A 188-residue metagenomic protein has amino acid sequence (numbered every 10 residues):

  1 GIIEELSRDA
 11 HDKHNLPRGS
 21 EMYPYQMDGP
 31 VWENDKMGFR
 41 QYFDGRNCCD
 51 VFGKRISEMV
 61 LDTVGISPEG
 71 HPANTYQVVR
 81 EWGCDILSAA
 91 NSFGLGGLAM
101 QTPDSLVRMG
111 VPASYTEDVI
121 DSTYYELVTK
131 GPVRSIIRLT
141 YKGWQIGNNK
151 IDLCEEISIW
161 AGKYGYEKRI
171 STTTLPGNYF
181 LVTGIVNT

Functional and structural regions predicted by a protein language model:
G1-L6, K168: Short Pro-Gly-centered flexible turn/kink motifs
E5-T116: Solvent-exposed N-terminal domain segments of exported/luminal and surface proteins
P24, V31-E33, T129-V133, N149 (+2 more regions): Solvent-exposed loop and beta-edge segments used for protein-protein assembly and interaction
G38, S135, Y164-Y166: Hydrophobic residues embedded in beta-strands of well-ordered beta-sheets
F43, L139-G143, T172: Short, structured patches in soluble enzyme cores that scaffold and shape functional sites
C48-D50, Q145-G147, P176-N178: A short local loop/turn or secondary-structure capping micro-motif enriched for an aromatic residue
V78-W160: Extended, loop-rich substrate-binding clefts of extracytoplasmic carbohydrate-active enzymes
L153, I157, Y164-T188: Acidic (Asp/Glu-rich), glycine- and aromatic
